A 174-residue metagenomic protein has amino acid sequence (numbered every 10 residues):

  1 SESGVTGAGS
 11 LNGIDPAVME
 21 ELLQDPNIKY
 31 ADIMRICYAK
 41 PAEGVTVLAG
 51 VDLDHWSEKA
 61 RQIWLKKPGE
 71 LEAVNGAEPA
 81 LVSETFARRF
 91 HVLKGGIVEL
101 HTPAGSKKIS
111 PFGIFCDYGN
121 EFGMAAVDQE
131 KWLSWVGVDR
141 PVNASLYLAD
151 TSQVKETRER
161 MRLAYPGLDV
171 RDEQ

Functional and structural regions predicted by a protein language model:
S1-E70, E84: Juxtamembrane segments of multi-pass membrane proteins
S1-V5, R158-Q174: A cross-kingdom feature of multi-pass membrane systems that activates on extracytoplasmic/periplasmic
T6-G7, Y30, A39, D54-S57 (+5 more regions): Short beta-strands and strand-coil junctions in structured, solvent-facing domains, enriched
P26, T46, I109-G113, N143 (+1 more regions): Small-residue-enriched segments and motifs
N27-Y30, R140, G167: Glycine-centered tight turns that cap/initiate beta-strands
I33-I36, C116, L146, V170: Hydrophobic/anchoring residues in structured secondary elements
R35, G44, L48, E70-E130: Hydrophobic secondary-structure segments that place a key small or acidic residue at a functional site
V74, D117-Y165: Small-residue transmembrane helix packing/gating motifs
